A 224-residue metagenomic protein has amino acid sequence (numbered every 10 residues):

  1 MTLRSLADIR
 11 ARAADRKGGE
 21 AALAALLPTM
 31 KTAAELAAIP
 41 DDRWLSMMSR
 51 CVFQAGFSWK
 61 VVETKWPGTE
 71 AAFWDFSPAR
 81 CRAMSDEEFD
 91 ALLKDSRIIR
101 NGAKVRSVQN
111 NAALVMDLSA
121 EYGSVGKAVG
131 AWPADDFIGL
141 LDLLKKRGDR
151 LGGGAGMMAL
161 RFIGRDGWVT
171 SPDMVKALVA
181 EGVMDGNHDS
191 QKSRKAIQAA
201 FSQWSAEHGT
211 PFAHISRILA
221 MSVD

Functional and structural regions predicted by a protein language model:
M1-N101, V105, I218-D224: N-terminal polyanion-binding entry modules of DNA glycosylases/AP lyases and select other DNA-binding proteins
M1-T29, V129-D224: C-terminal accessory module of base-excision DNA glycosylases/AP lyases that mediates lesion recognition and DNA
D42-S46, P67, G102-Q109, I138 (+3 more regions): Non-catalytic, well-ordered alpha-helical scaffold segments
A55-V61, V115-G123, V183-M184, V223-D224: Short helix-capping/linker segments at secondary-structure and domain boundaries
V61-T64, A83-M84, A120, V169-D173 (+1 more regions): Alpha-helix N-cap and coil->helix boundary residues
T64, R106, E121-K127, A213-A220: Short coil/turn segments at secondary-structure boundaries
W74-R150: Alpha-helical ds-nucleic-acid-binding substructure associated with the helix-hairpin-helix region of base-excision DNA
